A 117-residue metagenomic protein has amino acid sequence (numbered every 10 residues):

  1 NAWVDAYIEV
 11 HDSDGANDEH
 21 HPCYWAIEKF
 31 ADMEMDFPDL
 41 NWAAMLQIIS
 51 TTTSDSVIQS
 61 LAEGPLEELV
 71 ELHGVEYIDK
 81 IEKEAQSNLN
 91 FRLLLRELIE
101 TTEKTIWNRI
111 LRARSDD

Functional and structural regions predicted by a protein language model:
N1-L111: Alpha-helical solenoid scaffolds in large eukaryotic transport, assembly, and signaling factors
R114-D117: C-terminal partner/receptor-binding element of secreted or periplasmic proteins
